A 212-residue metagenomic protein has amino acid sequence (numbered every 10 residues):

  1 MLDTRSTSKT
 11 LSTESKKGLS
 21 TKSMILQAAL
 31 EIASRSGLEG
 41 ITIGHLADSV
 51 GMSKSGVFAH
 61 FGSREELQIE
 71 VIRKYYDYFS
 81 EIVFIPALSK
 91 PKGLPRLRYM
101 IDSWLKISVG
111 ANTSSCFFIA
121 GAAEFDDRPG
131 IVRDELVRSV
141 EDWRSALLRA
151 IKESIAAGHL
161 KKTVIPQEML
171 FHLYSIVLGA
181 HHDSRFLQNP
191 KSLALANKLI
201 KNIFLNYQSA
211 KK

Functional and structural regions predicted by a protein language model:
M1-S36, G40-S49, E66: Basic, helix-initiating cap at the start of DNA-binding domains
M1-T10, Y99-K106, E141-A157, I176 (+1 more regions): C-terminal peripheral helix-coil segments that are non-catalytic and often amphipathic
L19-Q27, E39-G40, H60-F84, R98-L105 (+1 more regions): An amphipathic alpha-helix adjacent to DNA-recognition modules
V50-F61: Short hydrophobic/aromatic patch on the recognition helix
E70, F84-S114, P166-L173: Hydrophobic alpha-helical connector segments
S80, P95-R98, G130-A156, E168-F171: Amphipathic alpha-helical packing segments from all-alpha helical-bundle domains
R96, G110-I131: Amphipathic alpha-helical segments used for helix-helix packing
